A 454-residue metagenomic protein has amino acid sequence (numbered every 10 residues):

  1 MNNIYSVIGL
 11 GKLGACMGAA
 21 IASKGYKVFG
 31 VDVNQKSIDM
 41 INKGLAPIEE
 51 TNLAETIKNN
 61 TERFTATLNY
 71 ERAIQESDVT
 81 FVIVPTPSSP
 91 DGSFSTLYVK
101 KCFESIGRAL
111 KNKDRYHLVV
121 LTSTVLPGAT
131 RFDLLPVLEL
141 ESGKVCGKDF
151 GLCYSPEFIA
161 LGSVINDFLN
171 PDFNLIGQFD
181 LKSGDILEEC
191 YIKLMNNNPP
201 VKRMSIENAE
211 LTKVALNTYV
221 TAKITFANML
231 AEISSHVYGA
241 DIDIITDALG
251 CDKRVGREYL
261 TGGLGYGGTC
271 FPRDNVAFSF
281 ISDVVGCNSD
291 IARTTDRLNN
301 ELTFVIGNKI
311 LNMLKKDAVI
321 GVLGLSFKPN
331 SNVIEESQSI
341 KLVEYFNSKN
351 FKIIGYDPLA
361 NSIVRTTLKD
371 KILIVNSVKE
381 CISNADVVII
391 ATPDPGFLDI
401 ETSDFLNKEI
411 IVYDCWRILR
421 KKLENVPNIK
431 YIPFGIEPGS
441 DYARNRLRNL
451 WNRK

Functional and structural regions predicted by a protein language model:
M1-K454: Structural/interface elements that position substrates and couple domains in central-metabolism enzymes
